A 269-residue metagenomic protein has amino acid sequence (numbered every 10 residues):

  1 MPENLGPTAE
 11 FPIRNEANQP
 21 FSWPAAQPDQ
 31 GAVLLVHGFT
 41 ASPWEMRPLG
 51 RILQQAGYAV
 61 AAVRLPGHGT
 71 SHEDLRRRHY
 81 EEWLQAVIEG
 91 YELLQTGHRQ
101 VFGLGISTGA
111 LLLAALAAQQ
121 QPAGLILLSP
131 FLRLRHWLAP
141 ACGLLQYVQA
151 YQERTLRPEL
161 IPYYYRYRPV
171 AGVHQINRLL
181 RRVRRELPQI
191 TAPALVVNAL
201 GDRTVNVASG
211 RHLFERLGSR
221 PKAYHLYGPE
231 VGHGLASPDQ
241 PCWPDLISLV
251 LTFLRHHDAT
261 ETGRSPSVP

Functional and structural regions predicted by a protein language model:
T40-R51: The serine-hydrolase catalytic nucleophile loop
L49, A192, N206-E215: Short alpha-helix in the alpha/beta-hydrolase fold that links the catalytic acid
G50, Q54-H72: Conserved alpha/beta-hydrolase
S71-G97, F102, L144: Catalytic nucleophile-loop/oxyanion-hole region of alpha/beta-hydrolase and closely related hydrolase-like folds
G105-L113: Gly/Ala-rich beta-loop-alpha elbow adjacent to hydrolase catalytic centers
I190, V196-N198, D202: Short beta-strand/loop motif that positions the catalytic acidic residue of the alpha/beta-hydrolase fold
E215-G234: Catalytic histidine neighborhood in serine/cysteine hydrolases with alpha/beta-hydrolase-type architecture
E230-P244: Catalytic histidine-centered segment of alpha/beta-hydrolase-like enzymes
